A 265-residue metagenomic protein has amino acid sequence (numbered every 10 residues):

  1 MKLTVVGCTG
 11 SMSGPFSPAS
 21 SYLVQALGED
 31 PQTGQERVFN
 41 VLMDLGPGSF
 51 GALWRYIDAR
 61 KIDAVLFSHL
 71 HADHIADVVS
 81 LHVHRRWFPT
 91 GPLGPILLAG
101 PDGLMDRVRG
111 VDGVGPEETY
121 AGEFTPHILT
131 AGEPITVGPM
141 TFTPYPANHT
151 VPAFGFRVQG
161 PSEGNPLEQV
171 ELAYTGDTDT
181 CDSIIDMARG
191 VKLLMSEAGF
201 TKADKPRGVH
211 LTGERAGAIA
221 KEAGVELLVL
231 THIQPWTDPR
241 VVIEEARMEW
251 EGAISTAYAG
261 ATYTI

Functional and structural regions predicted by a protein language model:
M1-Y174, D179, I184-D186, I243-I265: Binuclear metal-dependent hydrolase catalytic cores
T180-T264: Cap/insert and terminal regions of metallo-dependent hydrolase folds
